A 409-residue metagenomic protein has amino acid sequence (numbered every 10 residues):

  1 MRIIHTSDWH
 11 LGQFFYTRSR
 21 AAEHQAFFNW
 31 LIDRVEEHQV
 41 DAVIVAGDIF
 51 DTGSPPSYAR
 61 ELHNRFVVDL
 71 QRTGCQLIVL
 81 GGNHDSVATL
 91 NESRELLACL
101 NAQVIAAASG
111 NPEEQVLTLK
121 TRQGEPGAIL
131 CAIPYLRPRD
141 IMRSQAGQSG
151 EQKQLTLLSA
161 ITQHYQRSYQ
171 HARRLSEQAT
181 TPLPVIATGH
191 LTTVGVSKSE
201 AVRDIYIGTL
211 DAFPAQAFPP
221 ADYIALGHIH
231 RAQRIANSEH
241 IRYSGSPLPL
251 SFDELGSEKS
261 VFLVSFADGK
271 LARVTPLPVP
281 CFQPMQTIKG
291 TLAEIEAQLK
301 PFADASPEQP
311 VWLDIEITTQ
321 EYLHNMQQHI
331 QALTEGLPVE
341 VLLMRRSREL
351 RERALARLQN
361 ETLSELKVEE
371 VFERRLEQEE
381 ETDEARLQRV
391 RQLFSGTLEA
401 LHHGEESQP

Functional and structural regions predicted by a protein language model:
M1-V68, R72, Q392, A400 (+1 more regions): N-terminal active-site segment of His-dependent metallophosphoesterases
T6-S7, V43-D48, Q76-N83, Q103-A108 (+3 more regions): Active-site neighborhood of phospho(di)ester-bond hydrolases with catalytic His/Asp-centered motifs
D8, F28, D48, H63 (+7 more regions): Divalent metal-coordination and catalytic microenvironments
F14-Y16, I49-F66, G81-N101, I105-A106 (+3 more regions): Metal-dependent catalytic neighborhoods of phosphoester/phosphodiester hydrolases
E37, A42, F266-P409: Accessory, non-catalytic peripheral segments of nucleic-acid enzymes
A98, T193-G195, S199-K270: Conserved beta-sheet core of the metallophosphoesterase superfamily
L100-G208: Conserved catalytic scaffold of divalent metal-dependent phosphoesterases
Q115-I129, I133, Y243-A305: Binuclear metal-dependent phosphoesterase catalytic core
